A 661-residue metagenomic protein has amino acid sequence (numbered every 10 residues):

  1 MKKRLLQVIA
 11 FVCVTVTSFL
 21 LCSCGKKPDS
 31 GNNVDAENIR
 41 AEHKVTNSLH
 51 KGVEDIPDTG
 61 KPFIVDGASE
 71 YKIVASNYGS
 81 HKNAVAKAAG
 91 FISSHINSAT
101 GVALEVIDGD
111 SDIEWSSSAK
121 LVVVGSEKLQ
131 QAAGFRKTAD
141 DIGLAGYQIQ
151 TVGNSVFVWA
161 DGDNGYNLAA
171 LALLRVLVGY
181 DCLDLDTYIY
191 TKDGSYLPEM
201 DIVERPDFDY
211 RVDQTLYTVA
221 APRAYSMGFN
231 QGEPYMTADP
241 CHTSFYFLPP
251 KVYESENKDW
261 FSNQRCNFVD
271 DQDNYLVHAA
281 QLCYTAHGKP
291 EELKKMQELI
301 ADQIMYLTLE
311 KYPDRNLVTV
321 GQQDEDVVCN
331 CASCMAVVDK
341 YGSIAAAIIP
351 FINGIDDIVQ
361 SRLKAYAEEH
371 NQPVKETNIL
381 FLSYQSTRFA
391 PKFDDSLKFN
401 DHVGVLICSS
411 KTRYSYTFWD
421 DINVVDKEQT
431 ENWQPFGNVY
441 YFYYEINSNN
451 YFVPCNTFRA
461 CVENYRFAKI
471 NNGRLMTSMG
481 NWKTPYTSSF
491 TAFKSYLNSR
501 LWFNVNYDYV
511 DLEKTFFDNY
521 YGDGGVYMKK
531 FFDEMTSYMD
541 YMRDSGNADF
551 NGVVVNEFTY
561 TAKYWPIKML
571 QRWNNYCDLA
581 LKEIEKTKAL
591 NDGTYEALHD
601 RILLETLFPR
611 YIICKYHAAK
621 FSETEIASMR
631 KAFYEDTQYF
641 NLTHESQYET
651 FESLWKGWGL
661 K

Functional and structural regions predicted by a protein language model:
M1-V12: Bacterial N-terminal signal peptides that target proteins for export
L20-S23: C-terminal motif of bacterial Sec signal peptides marking the signal peptidase cleavage site
N38-V203: Contiguous, structured surface segment used for ligand recognition
K87-F91, H95, A99, I142-I352 (+3 more regions): Feature activates predominantly on carbohydrate-active enzymes
G288-M296, M305-L307, K311, D421-K530 (+1 more regions): Structured mid-domain segments that build the active-site/substrate or prosthetic-cofactor binding neighborhood
I352-A390, Y440-I446, M476-N481: Aromatic-lined carbohydrate-recognition surfaces of secreted/lumenal glycan-active proteins
I379-K411, F452-T457, Y486-K494: Substrate-binding cleft/loops of secretory-pathway carbohydrate-active enzymes
L501-K661: Catalytic domains of carbohydrate-active enzymes that cleave complex glycans
